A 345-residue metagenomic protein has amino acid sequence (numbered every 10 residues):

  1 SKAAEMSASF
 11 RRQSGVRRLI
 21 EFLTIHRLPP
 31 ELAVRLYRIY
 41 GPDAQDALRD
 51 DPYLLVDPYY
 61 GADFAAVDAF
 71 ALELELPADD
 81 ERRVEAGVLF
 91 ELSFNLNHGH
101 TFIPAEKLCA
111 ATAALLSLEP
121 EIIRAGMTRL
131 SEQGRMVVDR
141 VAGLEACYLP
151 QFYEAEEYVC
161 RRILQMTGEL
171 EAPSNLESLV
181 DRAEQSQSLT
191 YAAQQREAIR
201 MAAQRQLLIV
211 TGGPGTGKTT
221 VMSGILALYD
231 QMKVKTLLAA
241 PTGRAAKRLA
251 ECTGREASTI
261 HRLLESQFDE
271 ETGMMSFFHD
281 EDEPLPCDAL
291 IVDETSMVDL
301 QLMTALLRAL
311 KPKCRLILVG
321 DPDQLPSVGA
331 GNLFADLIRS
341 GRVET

Functional and structural regions predicted by a protein language model:
S1-T345: Conserved ATP-binding/catalytic motifs of P-loop helicase motor domains
